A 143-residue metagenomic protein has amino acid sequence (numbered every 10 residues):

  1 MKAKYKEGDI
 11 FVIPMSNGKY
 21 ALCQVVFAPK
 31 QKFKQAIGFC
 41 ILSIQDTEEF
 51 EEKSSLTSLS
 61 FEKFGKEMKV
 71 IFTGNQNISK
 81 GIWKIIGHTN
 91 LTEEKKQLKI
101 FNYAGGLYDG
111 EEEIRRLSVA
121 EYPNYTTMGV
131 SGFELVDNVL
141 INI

Functional and structural regions predicted by a protein language model:
M1-K32: Short N-terminal edge-element motif at the start of the domain
Q31-I41: Short, solvent-exposed secondary-structure boundary/capping segments
Q45-I143: Intrinsically disordered, low-complexity, charged/polar segments
